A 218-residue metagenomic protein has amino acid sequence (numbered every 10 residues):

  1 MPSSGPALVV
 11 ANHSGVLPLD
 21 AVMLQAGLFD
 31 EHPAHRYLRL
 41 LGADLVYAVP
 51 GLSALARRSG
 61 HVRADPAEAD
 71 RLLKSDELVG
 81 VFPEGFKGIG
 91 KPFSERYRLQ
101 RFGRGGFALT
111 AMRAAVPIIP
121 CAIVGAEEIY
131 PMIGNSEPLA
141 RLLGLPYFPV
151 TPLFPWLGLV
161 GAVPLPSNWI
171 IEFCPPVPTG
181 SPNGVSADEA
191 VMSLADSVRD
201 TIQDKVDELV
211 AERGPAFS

Functional and structural regions predicted by a protein language model:
S3-A69, K74-S75, G85-G103: Catalytic core of membrane glycerolipid acyltransferases/transacylases, capturing the structured, soluble-facing
R71-S218: Non-catalytic C-terminal accessory region of glycerolipid acyltransferases and related lyso-lipid remodeling enzymes
